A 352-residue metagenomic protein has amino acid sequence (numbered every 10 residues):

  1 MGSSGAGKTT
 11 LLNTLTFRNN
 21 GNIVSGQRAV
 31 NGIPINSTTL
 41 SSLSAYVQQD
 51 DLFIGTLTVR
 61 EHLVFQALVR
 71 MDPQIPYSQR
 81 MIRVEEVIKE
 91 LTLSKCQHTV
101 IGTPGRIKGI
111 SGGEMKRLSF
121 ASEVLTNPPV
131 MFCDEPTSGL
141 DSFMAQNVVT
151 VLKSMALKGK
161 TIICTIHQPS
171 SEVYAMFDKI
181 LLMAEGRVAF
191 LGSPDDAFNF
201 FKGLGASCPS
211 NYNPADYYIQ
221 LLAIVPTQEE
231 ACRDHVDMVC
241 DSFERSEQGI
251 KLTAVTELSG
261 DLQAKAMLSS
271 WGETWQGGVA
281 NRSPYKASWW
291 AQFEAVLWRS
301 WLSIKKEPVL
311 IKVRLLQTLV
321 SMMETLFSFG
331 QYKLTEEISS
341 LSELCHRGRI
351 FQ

Functional and structural regions predicted by a protein language model:
M1-S4, Q27-V30, V47-Q48, F65-L91 (+3 more regions): Topological signature of polytopic alpha-helical transporters
A6, N36-T38, D50-E61, Q74-I75: Conserved catalytic motifs of ABC-family nucleotide-binding domains
T9-G21, S122: Short, conserved post-Walker A segment of ABC-type ATPase nucleotide-binding domains
F17, V24-S42, G102-T103: Conserved ABC transporter NBD signature motif
F120-A121, V148: Hydrophobic anchor residue at the start of the ABC signature
V124-P129: A short, proline-enriched helix->beta-strand linker immediately N-terminal to the Walker B motif in ABC-type P-loop
M131-E135: Catalytic Walker B motif of ABC-type/P-loop ATPase nucleotide-binding domains
S142-M144: Helix N-cap at the start of a conserved alpha-helix in ABC-type nucleotide-binding domains
